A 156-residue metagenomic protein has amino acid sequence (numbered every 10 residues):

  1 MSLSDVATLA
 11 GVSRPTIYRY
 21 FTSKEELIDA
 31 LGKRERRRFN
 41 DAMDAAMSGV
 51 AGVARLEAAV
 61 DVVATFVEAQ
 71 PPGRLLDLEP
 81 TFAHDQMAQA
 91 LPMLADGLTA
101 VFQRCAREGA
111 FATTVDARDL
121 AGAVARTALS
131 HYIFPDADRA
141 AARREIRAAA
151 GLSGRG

Functional and structural regions predicted by a protein language model:
M1-E26, A30: Helix-turn-helix
D5, E26, A54-V62, D119-R126 (+1 more regions): Amphipathic alpha-helical interaction segments
A30, M43-A69, A83, L120-A121: Hydrophobic alpha-helical connector segments
K33-D41: Short, basic, alpha-helical segments at the C-terminal edge of helix-turn-helix-like DNA-binding modules
N40, A83-A110, V115-G122: Amphipathic alpha-helical packing segments from all-alpha helical-bundle domains
V53-L78, A88-M93, T99, R155: Helical hydrophobic small-molecule/effector-binding pocket
T65, D96, A100-F111, T127-G156: C-terminal peripheral helix-coil segments that are non-catalytic and often amphipathic
P72-L78, A110-T114, A140: Short, hydrophobic secondary-structure boundary micro-motifs
